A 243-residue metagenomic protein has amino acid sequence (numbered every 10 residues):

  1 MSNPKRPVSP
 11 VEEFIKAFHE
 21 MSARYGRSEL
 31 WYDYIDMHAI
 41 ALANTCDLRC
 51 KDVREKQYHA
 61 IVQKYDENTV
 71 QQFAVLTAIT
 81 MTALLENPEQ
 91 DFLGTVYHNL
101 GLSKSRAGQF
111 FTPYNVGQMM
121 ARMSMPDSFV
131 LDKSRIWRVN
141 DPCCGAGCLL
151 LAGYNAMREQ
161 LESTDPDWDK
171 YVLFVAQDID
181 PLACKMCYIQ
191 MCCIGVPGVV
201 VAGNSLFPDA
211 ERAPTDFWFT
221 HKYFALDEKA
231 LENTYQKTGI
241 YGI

Functional and structural regions predicted by a protein language model:
M1, P166, I243: Glycine- and charge-rich intrinsically disordered segments
M1-H98: A short N-terminal interaction module
M21-S28, R106-F111, V139, C143 (+1 more regions): Short, charged/polar micro-motifs that form catalytic or ligand-binding hotspots
C46-K51, S105, F129-K133: Short, solvent-exposed secondary-structure capping/transition elements
D91-R122, P126: Class I SAM-dependent transferase core
Y114-W218: Conserved S-adenosyl-L-methionine
R212-I243: SAM/dcSAM-binding transferase cores
